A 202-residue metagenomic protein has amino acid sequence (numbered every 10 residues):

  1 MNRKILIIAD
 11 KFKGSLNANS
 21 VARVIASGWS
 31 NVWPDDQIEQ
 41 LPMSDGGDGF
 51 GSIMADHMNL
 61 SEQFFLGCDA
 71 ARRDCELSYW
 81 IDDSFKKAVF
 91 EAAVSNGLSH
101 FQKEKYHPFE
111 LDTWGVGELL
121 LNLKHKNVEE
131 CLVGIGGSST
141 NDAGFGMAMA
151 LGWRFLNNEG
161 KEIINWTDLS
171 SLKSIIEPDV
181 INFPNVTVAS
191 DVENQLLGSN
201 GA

Functional and structural regions predicted by a protein language model:
M1-L6: Extreme N-terminal starter segment of soluble prokaryotic enzymes
A9, K13, W166-P178, A189-A202: A structural signal for small-residue-enriched, beta-sheet-centric alpha/beta enzyme cores and oligomeric scaffold folds
K11-S15, N19, S44-G46, I135-A143 (+1 more regions): Gly/Ser/Thr-rich loops at beta-strand to alpha-helix junctions that form or flank small-molecule/cofactor-binding
S15-V21, G28, V32-W33: An N-terminal, well-structured beta->alpha segment
S27-H100, V186-L196: Glycine-rich nucleotide/cofactor/substrate-binding loop typically near the N-terminus or early in the first domain
G51-S52, A143-M147, G198-A202: Short acidic, glycine/serine/threonine-rich loops at helix termini
D74-T140: Anion-binding (especially nucleotide phosphate/pyrophosphate-binding) glycine-rich loop and adjoining beta-alpha core
E110-W114, E118-G134, S139-V186: Glycine/threonine-rich beta-strand-loop-alpha-helix active-site module that forms ligand/phosphate-binding
